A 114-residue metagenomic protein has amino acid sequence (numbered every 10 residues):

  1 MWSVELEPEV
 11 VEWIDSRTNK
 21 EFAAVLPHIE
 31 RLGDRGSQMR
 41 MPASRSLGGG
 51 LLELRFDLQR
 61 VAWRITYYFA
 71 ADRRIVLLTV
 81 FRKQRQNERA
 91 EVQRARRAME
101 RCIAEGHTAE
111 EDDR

Functional and structural regions predicted by a protein language model:
M1-A62, A71-I75, F81-R114: Basic, Lys/Arg-enriched alpha-helical interface segments
